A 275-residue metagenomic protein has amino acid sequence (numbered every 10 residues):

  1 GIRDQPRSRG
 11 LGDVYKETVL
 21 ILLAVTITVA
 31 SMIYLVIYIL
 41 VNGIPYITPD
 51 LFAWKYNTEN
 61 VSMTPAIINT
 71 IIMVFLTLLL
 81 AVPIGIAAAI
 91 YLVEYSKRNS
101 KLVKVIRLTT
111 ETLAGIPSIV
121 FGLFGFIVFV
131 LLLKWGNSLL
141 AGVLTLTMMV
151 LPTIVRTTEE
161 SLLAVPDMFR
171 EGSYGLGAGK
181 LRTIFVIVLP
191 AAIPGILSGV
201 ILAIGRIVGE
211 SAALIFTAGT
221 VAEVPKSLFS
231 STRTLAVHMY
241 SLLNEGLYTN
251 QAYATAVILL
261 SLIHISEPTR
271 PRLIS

Functional and structural regions predicted by a protein language model:
G1-Y15, H264, P271-S275: Single conserved hydrophobic/aromatic residue that forms the stacking wall/gate of nucleotide- or nucleobase-binding
G12-L23, I37-T77, N99, S241-N250: Periplasmic/extracellular loop-to-transmembrane helix junction in inner-membrane transport proteins
E59, L214-L260: Interhelical loop and adjacent transmembrane-helix boundary motif in polytopic membrane transport permeases
T77-T110, L123, L131, S266-E267 (+1 more regions): Transmembrane-helix boundary motif in ABC transporter permease subunits
L92, L163, I201, S241-R270 (+1 more regions): C-terminal transmembrane helix and the adjacent membrane-cytosol boundary/short C-terminal tail of inner/organellar
E111-T147: Generic hydrophobic transmembrane alpha-helix motif, especially the helices
P117, L176-G177, P190: Glycine/proline-centered hinge or cleavage motifs at structural transition points of membrane proteins
K180-F216: Transmembrane alpha-helices
